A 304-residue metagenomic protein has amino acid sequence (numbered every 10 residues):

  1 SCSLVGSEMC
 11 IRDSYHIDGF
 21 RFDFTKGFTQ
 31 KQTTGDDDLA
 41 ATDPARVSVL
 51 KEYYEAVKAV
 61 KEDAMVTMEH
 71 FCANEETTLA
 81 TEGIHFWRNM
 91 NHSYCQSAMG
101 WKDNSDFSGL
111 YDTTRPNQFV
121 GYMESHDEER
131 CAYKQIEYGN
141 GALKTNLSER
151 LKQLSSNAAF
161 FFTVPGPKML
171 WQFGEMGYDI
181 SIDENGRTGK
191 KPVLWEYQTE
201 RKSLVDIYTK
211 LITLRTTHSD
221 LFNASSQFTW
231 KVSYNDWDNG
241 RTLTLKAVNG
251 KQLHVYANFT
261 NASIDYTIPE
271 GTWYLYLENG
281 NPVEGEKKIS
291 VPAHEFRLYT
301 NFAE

Functional and structural regions predicted by a protein language model:
S1-G6, C10: Single conserved hydrophobic/aromatic residue that forms the stacking wall/gate of nucleotide- or nucleobase-binding
H16-I17, G166: A structural motif
F24-E128, A159-T163, P167, G174-K251 (+3 more regions): Active-site-proximal helices and loops of the catalytic beta/alpha 8
Y133-L147, R187-K191: A solvent-exposed, charged loop/short amphipathic helix patch at secondary-structure junctions
Y256-T260: Asparagine-centered strand-capping/turn motif at beta-strand->loop junctions
L275-K287: Solvent-exposed beta-strand/loop surfaces of large extracellular or lumenal domains
E284-E304: C-terminal beta-strand-rich structural cap/linker in extracellular carbohydrate-active enzymes
